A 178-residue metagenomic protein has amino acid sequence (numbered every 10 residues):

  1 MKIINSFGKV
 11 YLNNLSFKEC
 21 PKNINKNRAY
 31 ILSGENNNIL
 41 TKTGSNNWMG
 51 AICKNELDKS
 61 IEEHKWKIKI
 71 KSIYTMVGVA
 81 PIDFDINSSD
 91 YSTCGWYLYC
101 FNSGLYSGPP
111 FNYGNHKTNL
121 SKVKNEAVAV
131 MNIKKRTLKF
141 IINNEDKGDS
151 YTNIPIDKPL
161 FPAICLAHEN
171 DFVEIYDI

Functional and structural regions predicted by a protein language model:
M1-I178: PRY/SPRY (B30.2) beta-sandwich protein-interaction domains and their adjacent Ser/Pro/Gly-rich low-complexity linkers
